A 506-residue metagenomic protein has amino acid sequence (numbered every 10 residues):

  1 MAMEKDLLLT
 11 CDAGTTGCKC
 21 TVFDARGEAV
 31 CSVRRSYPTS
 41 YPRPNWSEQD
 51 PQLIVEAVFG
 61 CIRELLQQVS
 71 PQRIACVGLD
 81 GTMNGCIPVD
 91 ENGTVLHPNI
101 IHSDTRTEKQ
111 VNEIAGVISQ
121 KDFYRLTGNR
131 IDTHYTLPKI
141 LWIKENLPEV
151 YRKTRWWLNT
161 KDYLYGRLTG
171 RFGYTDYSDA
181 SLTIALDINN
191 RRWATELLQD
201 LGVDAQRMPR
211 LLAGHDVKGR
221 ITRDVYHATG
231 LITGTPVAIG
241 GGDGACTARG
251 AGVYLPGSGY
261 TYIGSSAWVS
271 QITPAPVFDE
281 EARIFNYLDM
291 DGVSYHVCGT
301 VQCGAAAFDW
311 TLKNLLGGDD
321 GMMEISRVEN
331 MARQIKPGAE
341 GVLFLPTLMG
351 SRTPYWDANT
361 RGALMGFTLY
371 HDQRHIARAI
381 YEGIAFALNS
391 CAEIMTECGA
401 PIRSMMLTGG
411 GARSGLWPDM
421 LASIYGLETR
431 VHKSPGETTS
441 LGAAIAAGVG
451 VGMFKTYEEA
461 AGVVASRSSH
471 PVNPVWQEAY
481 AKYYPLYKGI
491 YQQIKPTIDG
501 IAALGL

Functional and structural regions predicted by a protein language model:
M1-H97, R125, K153, Y226-H227 (+3 more regions): N-terminal glycine/serine-rich phosphate-binding loop of ATP-dependent small-molecule kinases, especially carbohydrate
A2, L8-T10, E108, A115-N129 (+4 more regions): Active-site core segments that coordinate phosphate-bearing ligands/cofactors across diverse enzyme families
C20, V58, P88, P98 (+4 more regions): Short, function-defining helix-loop hinge/capping sites that tune catalysis or transport
G27, D50, V77, D104 (+3 more regions): Residue-level signal for inorganic ion chemistry
R35, S40, I100-T107, A180 (+2 more regions): Short, acidic/turn-prone active-site loops that include or flank metal/cofactor- and phosphate-binding residues
R63-H102, R130-T136, Y165-D187, R210-A213 (+1 more regions): Short beta-strand-loop/turn "lid" adjacent to the catalytic site in phosphate-handling enzymes
Q67-S70, D204, C398: Extracytoplasmic/secreted proteins and extracellular or luminal domains
L201-A213: A conserved helix-loop-beta module that forms one wall/lid of the active-site cleft in ATP-utilizing catalytic domains
